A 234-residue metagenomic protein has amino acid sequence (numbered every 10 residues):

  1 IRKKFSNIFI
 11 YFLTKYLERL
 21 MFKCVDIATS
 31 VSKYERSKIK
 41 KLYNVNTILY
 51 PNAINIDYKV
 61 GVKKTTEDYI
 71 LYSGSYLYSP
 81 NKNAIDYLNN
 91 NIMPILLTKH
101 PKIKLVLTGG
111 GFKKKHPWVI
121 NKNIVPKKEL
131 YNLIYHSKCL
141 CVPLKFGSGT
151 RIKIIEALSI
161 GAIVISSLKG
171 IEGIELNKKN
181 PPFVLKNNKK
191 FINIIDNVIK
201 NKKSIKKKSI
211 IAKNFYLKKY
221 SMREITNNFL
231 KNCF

Functional and structural regions predicted by a protein language model:
K4-A28: Membrane-proximal helix-turn-helix segments that form the acceptor-binding/catalytic region of lipid-linked
L20-K23, P126-K138, S159: Short acidic alpha-helix that forms the nucleotide-activated donor recognition element in Leloir-type transferases
K23-C24, T29, Y34-I54: Helix-loop-beta element that forms the nucleotide-linked donor phosphate-binding surface in glycosyltransferases
D26, Y135-G149, I160-I163: Acidic donor-binding loop of glycosyltransferase active sites
P51-Y131, Y135: Conserved catalytic-core segment of nucleotide-activated headgroup transferases in glycan assembly
K153-E156, I163-S167: Short hydrophobic beta-strand element within catalytic cores of glycosyltransferases and related nucleotide-activated
P181-K189, N197-K202: Conserved acidic donor-binding segment of nucleotide-sugar-dependent glycosyltransferases
K203-C233: A charged, aromatic-enriched C-terminal amphipathic alpha-helix characteristic of glycosyltransferases across folds
